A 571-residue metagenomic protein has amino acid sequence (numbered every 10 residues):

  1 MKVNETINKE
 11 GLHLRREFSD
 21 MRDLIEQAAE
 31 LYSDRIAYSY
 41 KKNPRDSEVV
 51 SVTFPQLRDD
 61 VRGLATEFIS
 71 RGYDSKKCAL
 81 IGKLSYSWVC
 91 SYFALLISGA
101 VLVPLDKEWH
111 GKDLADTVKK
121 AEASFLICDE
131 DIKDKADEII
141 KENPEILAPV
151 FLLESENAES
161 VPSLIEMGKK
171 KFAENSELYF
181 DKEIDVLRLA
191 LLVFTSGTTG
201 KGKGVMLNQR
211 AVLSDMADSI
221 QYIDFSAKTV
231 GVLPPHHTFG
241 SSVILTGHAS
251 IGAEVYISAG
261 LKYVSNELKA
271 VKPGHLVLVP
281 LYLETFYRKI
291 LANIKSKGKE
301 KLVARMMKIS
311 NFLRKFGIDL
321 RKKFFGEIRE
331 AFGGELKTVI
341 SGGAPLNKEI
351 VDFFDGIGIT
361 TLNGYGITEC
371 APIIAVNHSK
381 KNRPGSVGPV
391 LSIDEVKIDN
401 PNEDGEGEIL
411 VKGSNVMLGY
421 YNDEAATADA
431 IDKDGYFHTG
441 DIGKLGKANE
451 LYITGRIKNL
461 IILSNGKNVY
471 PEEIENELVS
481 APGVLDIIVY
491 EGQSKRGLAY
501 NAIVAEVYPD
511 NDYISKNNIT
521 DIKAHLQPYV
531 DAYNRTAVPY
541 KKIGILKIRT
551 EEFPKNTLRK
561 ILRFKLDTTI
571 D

Functional and structural regions predicted by a protein language model:
S33-I36, K169-F194, K201, I223-K228: Conserved pre-ATP/AMP-binding loop-to-beta segment of ANL
D34-G72, K76-S85, V89-F93, H110-A115 (+2 more regions): Conserved AMP-binding/adenylate-forming core of the ANL superfamily
S51-P55, A190-M216: Conserved AMP-binding A3 loop
I97-M167, N501, N511: Structural core segment of the AMP-binding/adenylate-forming
W109, L126, G413, L418-G419 (+1 more regions): AMP-binding/adenylate-forming catalytic core of the ANL superfamily
L213-K228, P235-F325, E335: Conserved AMP-binding/adenylation subdomain of ANL enzymes
L320, F324-L451, I457-L460, L485: Conserved AMP-binding/adenylate-forming
D486-Q493, V504, V530-D571: Conserved C-terminal "lid"/linker of ANL adenylate-forming enzymes
